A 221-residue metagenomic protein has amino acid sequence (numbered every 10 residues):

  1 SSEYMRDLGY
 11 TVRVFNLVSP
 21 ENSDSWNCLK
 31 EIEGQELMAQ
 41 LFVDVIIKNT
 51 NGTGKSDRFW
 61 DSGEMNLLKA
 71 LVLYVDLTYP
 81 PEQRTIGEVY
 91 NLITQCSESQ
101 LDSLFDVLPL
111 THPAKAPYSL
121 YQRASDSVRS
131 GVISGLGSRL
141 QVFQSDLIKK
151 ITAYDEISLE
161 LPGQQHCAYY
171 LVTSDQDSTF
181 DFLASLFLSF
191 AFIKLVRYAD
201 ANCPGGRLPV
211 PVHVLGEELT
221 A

Functional and structural regions predicted by a protein language model:
S1-A221: P-loop NTPase motor domains
